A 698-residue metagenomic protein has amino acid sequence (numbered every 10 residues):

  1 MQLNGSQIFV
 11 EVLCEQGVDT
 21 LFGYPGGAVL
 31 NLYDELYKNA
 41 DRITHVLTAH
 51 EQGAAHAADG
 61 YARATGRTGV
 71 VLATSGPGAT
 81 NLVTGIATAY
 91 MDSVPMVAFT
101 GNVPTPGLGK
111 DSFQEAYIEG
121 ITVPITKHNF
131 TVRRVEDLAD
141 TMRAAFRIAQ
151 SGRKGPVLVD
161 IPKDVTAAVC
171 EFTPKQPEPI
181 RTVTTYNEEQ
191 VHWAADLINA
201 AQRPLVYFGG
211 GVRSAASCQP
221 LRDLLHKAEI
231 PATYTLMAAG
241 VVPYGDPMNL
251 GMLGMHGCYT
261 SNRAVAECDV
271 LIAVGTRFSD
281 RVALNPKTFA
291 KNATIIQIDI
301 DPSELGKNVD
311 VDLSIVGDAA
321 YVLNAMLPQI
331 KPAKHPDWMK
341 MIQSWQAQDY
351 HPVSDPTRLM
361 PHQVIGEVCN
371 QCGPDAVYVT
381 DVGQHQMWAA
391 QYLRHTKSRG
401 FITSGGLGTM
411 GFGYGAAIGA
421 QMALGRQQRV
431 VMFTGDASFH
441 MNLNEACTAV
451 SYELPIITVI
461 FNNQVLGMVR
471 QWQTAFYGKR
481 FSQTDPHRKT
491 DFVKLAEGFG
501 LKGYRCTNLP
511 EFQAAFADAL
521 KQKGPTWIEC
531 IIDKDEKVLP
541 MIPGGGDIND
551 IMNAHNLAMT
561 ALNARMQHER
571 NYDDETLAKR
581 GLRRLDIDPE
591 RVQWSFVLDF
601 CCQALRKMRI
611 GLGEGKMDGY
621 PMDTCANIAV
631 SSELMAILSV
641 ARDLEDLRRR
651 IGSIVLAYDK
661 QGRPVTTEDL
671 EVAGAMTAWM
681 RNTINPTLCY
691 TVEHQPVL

Functional and structural regions predicted by a protein language model:
M1-A333, E367, Q371-P374, R429 (+4 more regions): N-terminal alpha/beta PP-like core and its mobile active-site loop of ThDP/TPP-dependent enzymes
I8, D137-D140, E189, W193 (+19 more regions): Generic recognition of stable, solvent-exposed alpha-helical segments in well-folded globular domains
F9-V10, C14-Q16, G27, L32-Y37 (+1 more regions): Active-site diphosphate/adenylate-binding microenvironment
G17, E35-D41, F99, I121-K127 (+11 more regions): Gly-rich Lys/Arg/Thr-decorated short loops/hinges at beta-loop-alpha junctions or inter-strand turns that position
F99, L108-Q114, N262, L305-N308 (+3 more regions): Thiamine diphosphate
E136, P174, N292-V382, L509-Q513 (+2 more regions): Phosphate/pyrophosphate-binding active-site segments
K154-V157, P332-W345, T357, W527 (+2 more regions): Flexible, glycine/charged-enriched surface loops at secondary-structure junctions
N549-L698: Flexible phosphate-sensing "switch/lid" loops adjacent to ATP/NTP-binding sites across phosphate-transfer
